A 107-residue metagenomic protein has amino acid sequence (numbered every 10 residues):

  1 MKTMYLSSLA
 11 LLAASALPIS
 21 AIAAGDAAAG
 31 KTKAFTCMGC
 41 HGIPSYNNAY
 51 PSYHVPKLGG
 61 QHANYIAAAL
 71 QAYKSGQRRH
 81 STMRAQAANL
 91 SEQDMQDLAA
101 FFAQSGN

Functional and structural regions predicted by a protein language model:
M1-L9: Bacterial N-terminal signal peptides that target proteins for export
L9-L12, N64, Y73-R78, Q86-N107: C-terminal capping alpha-helices of c-type cytochrome domains
P18-S20: N-terminal signal peptide c-region/cleavage motif recognized by signal peptidases
A27, K31, G42-A72, R84-A88: Gly/Gly-Pro-rich "capping" loops immediately C-terminal to redox-active cysteine motifs in periplasmic/lumenal
F35-I43, L98: The canonical Cys-X-X-Cys-His
